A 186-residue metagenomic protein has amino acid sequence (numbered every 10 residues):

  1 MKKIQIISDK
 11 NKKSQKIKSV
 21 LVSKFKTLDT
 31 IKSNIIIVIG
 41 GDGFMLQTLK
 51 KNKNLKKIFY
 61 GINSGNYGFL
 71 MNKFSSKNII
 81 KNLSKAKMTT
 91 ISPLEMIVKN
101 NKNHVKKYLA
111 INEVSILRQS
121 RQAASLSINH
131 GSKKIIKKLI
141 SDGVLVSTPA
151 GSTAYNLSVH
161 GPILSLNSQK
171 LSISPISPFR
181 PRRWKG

Functional and structural regions predicted by a protein language model:
M1-I35, I39, F44-L55, F74-T90 (+1 more regions): ATP/NTP phosphate-donor binding region
L28-I31, M88, K107-Y108, R118-R121 (+5 more regions): Solvent-exposed alpha-helices and their adjacent loops that cap or buttress functional pockets in soluble metabolic
I36, F59, V144-L145: Short, well-ordered beta-strand core segments
I37, N63, V114: A residue-level signal for conserved active-site and pocket-lining positions in enzyme catalytic cores
G41-F44, G65-Y67, A150-T153: Short glycine-rich anion-binding loops that position phosphate/pyrophosphate groups of nucleotides and phosphorylated
L55-M71: Short, acidic/small-residue loops that bind anionic groups at enzyme active sites
Y67-G143: Catalytic core of DAGKc-family lipid kinases
L145-R182: Gly/Ser/Thr-rich active-site loops/lids in small-molecule metabolic enzymes that frequently grip phosphoryl groups
